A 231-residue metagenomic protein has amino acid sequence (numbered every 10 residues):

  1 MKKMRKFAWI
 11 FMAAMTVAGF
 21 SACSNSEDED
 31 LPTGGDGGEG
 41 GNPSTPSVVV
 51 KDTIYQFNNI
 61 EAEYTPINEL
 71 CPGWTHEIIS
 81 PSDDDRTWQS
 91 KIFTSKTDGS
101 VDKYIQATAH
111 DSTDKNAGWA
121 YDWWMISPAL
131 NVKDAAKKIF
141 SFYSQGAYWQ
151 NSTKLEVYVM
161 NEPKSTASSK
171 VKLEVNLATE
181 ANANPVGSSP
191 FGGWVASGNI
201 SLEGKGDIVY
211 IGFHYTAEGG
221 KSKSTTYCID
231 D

Functional and structural regions predicted by a protein language model:
M1-S21: Sec-dependent bacterial lipoprotein signal peptides
V17-E61: Bacterial Sec-dependent N-terminal signal peptides
F57, S127, V132-W149, L155-V157 (+1 more regions): Extracellular beta-strand-rich recognition modules
N59-H110: Extracellular glycan-recognition surfaces and repeat-rich motifs
T108-W123, P185-G192: Extracellular beta-rich ligand/substrate-recognition surface
A117-A135, I139, V195-N199, I229: Short beta-strands within extracellular/lumenal beta-sheet-rich domains
A136-N182: Extracellular ligand-binding interfaces
L177-D231: Terminal, low-complexity interaction segments
